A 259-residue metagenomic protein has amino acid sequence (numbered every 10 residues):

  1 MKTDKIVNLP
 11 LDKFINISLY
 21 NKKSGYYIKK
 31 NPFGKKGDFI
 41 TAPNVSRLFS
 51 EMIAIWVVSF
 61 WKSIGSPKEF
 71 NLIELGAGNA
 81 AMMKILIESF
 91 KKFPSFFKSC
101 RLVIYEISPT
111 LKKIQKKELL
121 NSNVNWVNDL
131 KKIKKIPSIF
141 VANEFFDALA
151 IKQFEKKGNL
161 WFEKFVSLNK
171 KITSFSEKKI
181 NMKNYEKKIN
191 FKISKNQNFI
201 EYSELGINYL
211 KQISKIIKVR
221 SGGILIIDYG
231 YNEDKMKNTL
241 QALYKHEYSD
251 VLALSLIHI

Functional and structural regions predicted by a protein language model:
M1-L75, N79-D129, I133: Rossmann-like AdoMet
I73-L75, Y105, F140-N143, I227: Active-site flanking residues adjacent to catalytic metal/cofactor-binding acidic residues
I133-A148, E201-K215: Conserved adenosine/adenylate-binding substructure
I139-N184, K237-D250: A mobile, often basic/glycine-rich helix-loop segment that functions as the active-site lid/recognition loop
E163-F165, G222-I227: Conserved beta-strand signature within the Rossmann-like core of class I S-adenosyl-L-methionine
E186-I217, S221-G223: A conserved active-site cap/scaffold subdomain adjacent to cofactor or substrate pockets
Y231-E233: Short acidic, Gly/Ser-rich segments with clustered Asp/Glu that frequently serve as metal-coordination loops in enzyme
I257-I259: Conserved small/polar residues in nucleotide/adenosyl-binding loops
